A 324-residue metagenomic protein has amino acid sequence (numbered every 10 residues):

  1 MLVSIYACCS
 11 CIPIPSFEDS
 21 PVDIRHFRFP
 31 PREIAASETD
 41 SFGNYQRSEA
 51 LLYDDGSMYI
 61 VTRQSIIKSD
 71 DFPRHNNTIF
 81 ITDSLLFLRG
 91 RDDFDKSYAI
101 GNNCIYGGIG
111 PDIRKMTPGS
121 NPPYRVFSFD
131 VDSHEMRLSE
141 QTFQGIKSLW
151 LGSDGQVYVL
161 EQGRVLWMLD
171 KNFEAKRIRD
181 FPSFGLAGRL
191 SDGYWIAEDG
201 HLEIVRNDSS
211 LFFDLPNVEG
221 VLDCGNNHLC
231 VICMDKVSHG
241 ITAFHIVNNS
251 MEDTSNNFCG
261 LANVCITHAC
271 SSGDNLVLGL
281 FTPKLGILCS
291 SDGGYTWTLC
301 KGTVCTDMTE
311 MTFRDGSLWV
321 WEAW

Functional and structural regions predicted by a protein language model:
M1-C9: Sec-dependent bacterial lipoprotein signal peptides
C11-N77, L85, W324: An edge-strand/N-cap motif at the start of beta-rich repeat modules
S41, D83-S84, S133, S209 (+1 more regions): Coil residues (strongly favoring Ser/Thr
Y45-L51, S84-N102, Q144-S153, P182-S191 (+3 more regions): Repeated scaffold domains used in trafficking and secretory/extracellular systems, primarily beta-propellers
S57-I60, N103-G107, G155-V159, G193-W195 (+3 more regions): Entry beta-strands of beta-propeller and related beta-repeat scaffolds
T62-R63, G101, G107-P111, T117 (+5 more regions): Recurrent small/Gly-Pro-centered beta-turn motifs in extracellular repeat architectures
S65-I67, D112-R114, S120, V165 (+3 more regions): Short glycine/acidic-enriched loop and turn motifs that connect beta-strands
S69, M116, L169, V205 (+2 more regions): Conserved Ser/Thr-centered positions that define the repeating blades of beta-propeller domains
